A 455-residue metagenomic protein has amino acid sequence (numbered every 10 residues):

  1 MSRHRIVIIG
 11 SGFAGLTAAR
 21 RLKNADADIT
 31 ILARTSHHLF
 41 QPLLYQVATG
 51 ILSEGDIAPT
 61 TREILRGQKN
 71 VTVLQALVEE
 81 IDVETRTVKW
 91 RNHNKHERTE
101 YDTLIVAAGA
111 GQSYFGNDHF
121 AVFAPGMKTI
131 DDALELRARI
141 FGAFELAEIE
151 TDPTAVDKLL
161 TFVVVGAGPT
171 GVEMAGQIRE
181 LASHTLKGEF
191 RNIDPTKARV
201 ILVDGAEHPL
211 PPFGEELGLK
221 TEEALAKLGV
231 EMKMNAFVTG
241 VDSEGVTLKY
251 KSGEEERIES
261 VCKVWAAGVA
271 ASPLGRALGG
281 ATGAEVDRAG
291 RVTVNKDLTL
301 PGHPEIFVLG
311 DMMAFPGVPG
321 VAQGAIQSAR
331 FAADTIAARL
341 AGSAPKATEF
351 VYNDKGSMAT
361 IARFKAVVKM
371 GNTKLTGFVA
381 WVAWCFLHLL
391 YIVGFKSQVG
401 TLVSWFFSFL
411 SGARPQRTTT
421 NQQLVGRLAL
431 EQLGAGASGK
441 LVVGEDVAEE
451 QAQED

Functional and structural regions predicted by a protein language model:
M1-H4, V71-V163, G253, V264: FAD-binding core/adjacent interface of flavoenzyme oxidoreductases
M1-Q75, E79-E80, F162, P169-F213 (+3 more regions): Beta1-alpha1 glycine-rich phosphate/pyrophosphate-binding loop at the start of Rossmann-like nucleotide-binding domains
V7-I9, T99-G109, V238, I258-G268 (+1 more regions): Short hydrophobic core segments
I31, T161-V164, G168-L181, K227 (+3 more regions): Active-site substrate-recognition segment that forms the wall of the catalytic cavity or substrate channel
K69-T85, R179-K296, G302, A344: A Rossmann-like FAD-binding core segment of flavoenzymes
G109-Q112, A175, V269-A271: Short glycine-rich anion-binding loops that position phosphate/pyrophosphate groups of nucleotides and phosphorylated
V122-D152, G245, E256-S328: FAD-site-proximal beta/loop scaffold in flavoenzymes
S328, D334-D455: C-terminal, flexible cofactor-proximal segment of oxidoreductases
